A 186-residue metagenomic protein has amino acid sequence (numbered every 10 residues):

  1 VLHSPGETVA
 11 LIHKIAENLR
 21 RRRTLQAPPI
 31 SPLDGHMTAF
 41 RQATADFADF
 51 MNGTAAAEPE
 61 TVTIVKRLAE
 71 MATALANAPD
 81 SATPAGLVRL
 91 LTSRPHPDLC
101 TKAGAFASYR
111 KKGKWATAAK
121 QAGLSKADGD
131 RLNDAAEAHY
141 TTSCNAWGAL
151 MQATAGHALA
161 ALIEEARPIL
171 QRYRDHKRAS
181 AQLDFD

Functional and structural regions predicted by a protein language model:
G6-L183: Conserved ATP-driven helicase/translocase motor core recognized via long, highly charged RecA-like/P-loop NTPase domain
